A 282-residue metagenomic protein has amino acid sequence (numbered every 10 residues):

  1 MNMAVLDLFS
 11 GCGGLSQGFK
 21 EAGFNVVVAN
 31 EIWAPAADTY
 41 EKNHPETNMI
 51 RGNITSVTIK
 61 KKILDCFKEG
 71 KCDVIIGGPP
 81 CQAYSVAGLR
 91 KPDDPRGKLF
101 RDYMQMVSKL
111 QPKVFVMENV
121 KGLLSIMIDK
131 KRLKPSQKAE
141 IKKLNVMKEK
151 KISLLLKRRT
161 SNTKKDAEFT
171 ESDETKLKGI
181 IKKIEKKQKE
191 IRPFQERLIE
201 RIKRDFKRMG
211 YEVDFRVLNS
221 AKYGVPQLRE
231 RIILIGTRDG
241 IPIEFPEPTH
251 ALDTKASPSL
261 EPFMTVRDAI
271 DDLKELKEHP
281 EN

Functional and structural regions predicted by a protein language model:
M1-V5: Extreme N-terminal starter segment of soluble prokaryotic enzymes
F9-C12: Class I SAM-dependent methyltransferase "Motif I" SAM/SAH-binding loop
G18-N25, N43: A short, Lys/Arg-enriched amphipathic alpha-helix followed by its capping loop at the start of a domain
W33-A34: Conserved SAM/SAH-binding beta-strand->alpha-helix loop
Y40-M49: Short, conserved SAM-binding/catalytic segment of Class I S-adenosyl-L-methionine-dependent methyltransferases
N53-T58, V217-A221: Conserved acidic residues
L64-E69, C81-N282: Class I S-adenosyl-L-methionine
